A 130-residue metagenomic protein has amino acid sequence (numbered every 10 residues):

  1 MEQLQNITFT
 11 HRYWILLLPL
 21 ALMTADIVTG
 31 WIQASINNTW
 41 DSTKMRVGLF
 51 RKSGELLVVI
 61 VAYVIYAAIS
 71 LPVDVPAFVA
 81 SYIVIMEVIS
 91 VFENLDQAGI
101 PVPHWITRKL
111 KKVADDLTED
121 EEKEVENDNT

Functional and structural regions predicted by a protein language model:
M1-Y13: Short, strongly hydrophobic alpha-helical membrane anchors
E2-Q3, I85-T130: Membrane-proximal cytosolic segments adjacent to transmembrane helices
Y13-L20, M45-L49: A loop-to-helix transmembrane entry motif
I15-Q33: N-terminal signal-anchor/start-transfer transmembrane helix
A34-S42, A67, L71, A98: Transmembrane helix-loop junctions in multipass membrane proteins, especially transporters and channels
T39-E55: Juxtamembrane helix-capping/reentrant segments at transmembrane boundaries
L56-I89, E93: Mid-chain, well-packed structural core segment of small domains
